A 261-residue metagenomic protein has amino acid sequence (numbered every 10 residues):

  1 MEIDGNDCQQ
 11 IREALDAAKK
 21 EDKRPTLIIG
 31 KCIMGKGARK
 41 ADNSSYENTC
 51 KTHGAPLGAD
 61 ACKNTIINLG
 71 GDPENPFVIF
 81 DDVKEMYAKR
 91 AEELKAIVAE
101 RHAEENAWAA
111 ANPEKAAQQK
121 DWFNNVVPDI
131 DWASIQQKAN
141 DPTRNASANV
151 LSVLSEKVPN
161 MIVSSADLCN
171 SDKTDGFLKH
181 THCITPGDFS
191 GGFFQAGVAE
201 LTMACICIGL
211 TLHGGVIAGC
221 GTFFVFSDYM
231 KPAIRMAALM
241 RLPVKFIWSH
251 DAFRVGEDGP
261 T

Functional and structural regions predicted by a protein language model:
M1-A88: Glycine-rich ThDP/TPP pyrophosphate-binding loop and its adjacent helix/strand module within ThDP-dependent enzymes
K84-T261: Thiamine diphosphate
